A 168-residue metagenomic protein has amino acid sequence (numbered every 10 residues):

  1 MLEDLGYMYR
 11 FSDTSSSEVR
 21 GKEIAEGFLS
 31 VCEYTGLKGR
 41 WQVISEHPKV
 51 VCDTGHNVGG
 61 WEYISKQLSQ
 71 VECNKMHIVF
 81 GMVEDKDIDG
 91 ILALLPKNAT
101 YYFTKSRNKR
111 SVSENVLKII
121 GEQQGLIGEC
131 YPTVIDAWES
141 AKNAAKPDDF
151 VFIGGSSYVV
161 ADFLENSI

Functional and structural regions predicted by a protein language model:
M1-T100: Nucleotide phosphate-binding/pyrophosphate-handling subdomain across enzymes that bind or process nucleotide phosphates
E3, K49-V50, I91-F150: C-terminal helical cap/extension that packs against the catalytic core of soluble nucleotide-cofactor enzymes
D13-V19, P147, E165-I168: Short, Lys/Arg-enriched, disordered terminal segments
W61-E62, I88-G90, S113-E114, D162-E165: Short glycine-/acidic-enriched loop or helix-start segments at secondary-structure transitions that form or flank
K66-Q70, A93, I119, N143 (+1 more regions): Short, well-ordered alpha-helices that flank and scaffold nucleotide-derived cofactor binding pockets
S156: Active-site-proximal loop/hinge segments that shape catalytic or ion-binding/gating pockets
